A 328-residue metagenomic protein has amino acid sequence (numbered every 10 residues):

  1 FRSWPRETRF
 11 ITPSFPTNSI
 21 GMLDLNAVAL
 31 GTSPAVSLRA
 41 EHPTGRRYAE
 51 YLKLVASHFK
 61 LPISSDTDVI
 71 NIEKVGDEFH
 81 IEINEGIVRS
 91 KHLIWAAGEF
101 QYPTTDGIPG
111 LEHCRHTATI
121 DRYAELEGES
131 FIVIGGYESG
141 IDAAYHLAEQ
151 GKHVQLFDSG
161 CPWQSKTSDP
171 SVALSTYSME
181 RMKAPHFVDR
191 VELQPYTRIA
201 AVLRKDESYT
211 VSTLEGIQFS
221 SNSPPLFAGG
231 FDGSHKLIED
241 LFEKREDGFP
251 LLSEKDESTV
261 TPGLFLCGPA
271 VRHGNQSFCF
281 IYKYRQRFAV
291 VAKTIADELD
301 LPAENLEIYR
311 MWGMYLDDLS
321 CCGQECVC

Functional and structural regions predicted by a protein language model:
R2-A49, F157-A173: Glycine-rich active-site loop/strand segments that organize a redox cofactor
T44-R47, H92-Q150, E246-E257, R272: Glycine-rich dinucleotide-binding loop and its adjacent helix/turn
G45-I63, V69, A96-Q101, S178-L193 (+1 more regions): Helical element adjacent to the flavin cofactor pocket in flavoenzyme catalytic cores
S65-F79, P195-S208: A conserved short coil-to-beta-strand element within the FAD-binding core of flavoproteins
V69, I87-Q101, I132-I134, S220-D232: Short hydrophobic core segments
V133-I134, L156, L266: Hydrophobic Val/Ile/Leu positions in short beta-strands of Rossmann-like dinucleotide-binding domains
E149-K244, D300-G313: A Rossmann-like FAD-binding core segment of flavoenzymes
D232, F249-C328: C-terminal, flexible cofactor-proximal segment of oxidoreductases
